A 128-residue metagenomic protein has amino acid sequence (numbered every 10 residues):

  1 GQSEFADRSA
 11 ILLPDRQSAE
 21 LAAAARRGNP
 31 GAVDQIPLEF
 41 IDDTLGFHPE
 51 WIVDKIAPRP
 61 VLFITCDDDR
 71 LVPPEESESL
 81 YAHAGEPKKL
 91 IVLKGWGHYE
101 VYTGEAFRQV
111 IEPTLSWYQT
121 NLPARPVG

Functional and structural regions predicted by a protein language model:
G1-I41, E50: Accessory cap/linker subdomain of secreted extracellular hydrolases
E50-W51, E78-A82: Active-site phosphate/pyrophosphate- and oxyanion-stabilizing loops and adjacent acidic/basic residues in soluble
D54-A57, H83-G85: Short, conserved loop/helix-junction motifs that constitute active-site signature segments in enzyme catalytic cores
I56-A57, F63-T65, D69: Short beta-strand/loop motif that positions the catalytic acidic residue of the alpha/beta-hydrolase fold
R70-E76: Conserved alpha/beta-hydrolase "acid-adjacent" motif
L90-V92: Conserved beta-strand scaffold positions in the cores of enzyme catalytic domains, especially in NTP/NDP-utilizing
W96-Q109: Catalytic histidine-centered segment of alpha/beta-hydrolase-like enzymes
P113-R125: C-terminal alpha-helix
